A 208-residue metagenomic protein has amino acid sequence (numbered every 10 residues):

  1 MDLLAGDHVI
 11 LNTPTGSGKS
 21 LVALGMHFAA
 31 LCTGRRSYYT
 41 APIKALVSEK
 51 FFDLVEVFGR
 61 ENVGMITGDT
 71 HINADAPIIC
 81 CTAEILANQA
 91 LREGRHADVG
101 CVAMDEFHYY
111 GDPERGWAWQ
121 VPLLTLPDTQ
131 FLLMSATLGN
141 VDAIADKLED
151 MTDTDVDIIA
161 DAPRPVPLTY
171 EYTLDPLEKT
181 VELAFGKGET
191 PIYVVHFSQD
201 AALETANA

Functional and structural regions predicted by a protein language model:
M1-P167, T173, P191-S198, L203-A208: Conserved P-loop/Walker A NTP-binding site and adjacent catalytic elements of P-loop NTPases
T169, T173-G188: Conserved P-loop NTPase
